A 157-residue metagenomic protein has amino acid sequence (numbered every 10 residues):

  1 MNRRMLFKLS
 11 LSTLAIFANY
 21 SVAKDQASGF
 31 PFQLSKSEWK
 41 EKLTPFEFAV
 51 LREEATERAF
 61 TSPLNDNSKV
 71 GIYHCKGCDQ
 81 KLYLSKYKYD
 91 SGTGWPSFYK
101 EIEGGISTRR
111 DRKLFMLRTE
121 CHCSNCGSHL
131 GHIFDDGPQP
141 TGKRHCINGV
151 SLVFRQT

Functional and structural regions predicted by a protein language model:
M1-L14: N-terminal secretory signal peptides and thylakoid transit peptides that target proteins across membranes
F17-E53, R58: C-terminal segment of N-terminal export signals and the immediately downstream linker at the start of the mature
I72, E120, K143: Residues immediately within or flanking Cys/His clusters that coordinate Zn2+ in small zinc-binding modules
C75, C123: Short cysteine-rich clusters marking metal-coordination/redox-active sites
D79, G127, V150: Cys/His-coordinated zinc-binding microdomains
L84-S85, H132-I133, R155: Short, non-ligating residues that shape and space the ligands of small metal-coordination modules and catalytic
G104-H122, L152-T157: Short Fe-S-cluster ligation motifs
D136-T141: Short linker/helix segments within small regulatory modules
